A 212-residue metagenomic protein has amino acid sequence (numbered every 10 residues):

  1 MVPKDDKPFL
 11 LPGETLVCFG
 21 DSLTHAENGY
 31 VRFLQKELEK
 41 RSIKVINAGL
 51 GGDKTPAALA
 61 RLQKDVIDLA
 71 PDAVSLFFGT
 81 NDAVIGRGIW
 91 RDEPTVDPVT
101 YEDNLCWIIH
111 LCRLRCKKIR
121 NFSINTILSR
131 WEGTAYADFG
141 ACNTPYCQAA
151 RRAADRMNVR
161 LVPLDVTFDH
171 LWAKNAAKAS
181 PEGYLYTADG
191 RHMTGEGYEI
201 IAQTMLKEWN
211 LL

Functional and structural regions predicted by a protein language model:
M1-A73: Serine-esterase "nucleophile elbow" of acetyl-processing enzymes
P12, A58, R160, E182-L212: Histidine-centered active-site loop/cap adjacent to the catalytic His in serine esterases/O-acetyl transfer systems
C18, A48-D53, S75-T80, R87-E93 (+1 more regions): Cell-envelope and extracellular/periplasmic
N47-G49, S123, P163-V166: Residue-level recognition of beta-strand->loop/alpha-helix junctions
S75-G79, E102, C106, R113 (+2 more regions): Conserved, well-ordered alpha-helix/loop/beta-strand core segments that scaffold catalytic motifs
T80, I89, L171-G183: Short, flexible, mixed-charge acidic loops at enzyme active sites
A83-V99, G133-F139: Surface-exposed cleft-lining segments at the edges of enzyme active sites
I127-V166: Substrate-gating cap/lid alpha-helix
